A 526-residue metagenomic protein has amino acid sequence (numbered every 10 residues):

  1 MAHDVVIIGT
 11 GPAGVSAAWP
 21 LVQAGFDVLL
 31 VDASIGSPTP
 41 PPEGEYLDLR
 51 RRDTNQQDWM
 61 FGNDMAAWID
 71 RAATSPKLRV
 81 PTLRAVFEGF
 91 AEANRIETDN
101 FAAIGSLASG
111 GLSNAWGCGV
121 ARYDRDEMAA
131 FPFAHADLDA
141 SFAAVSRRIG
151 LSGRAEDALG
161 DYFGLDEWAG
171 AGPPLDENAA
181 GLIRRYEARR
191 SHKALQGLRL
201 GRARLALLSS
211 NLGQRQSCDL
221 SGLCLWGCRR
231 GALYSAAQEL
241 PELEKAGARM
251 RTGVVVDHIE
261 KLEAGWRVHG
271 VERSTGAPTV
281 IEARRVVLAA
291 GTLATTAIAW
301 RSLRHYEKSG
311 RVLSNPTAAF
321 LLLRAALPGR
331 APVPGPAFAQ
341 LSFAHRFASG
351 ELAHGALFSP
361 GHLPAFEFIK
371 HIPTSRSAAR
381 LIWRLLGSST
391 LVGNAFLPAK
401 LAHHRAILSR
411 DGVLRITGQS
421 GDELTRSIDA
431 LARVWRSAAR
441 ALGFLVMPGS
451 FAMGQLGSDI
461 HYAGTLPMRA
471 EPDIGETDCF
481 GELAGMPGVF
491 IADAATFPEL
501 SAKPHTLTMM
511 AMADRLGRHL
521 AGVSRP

Functional and structural regions predicted by a protein language model:
A2-H3, G276-R285, A289: Core beta-strand elements of the Rossmann-like FAD/NAD(P) dinucleotide-binding domain in flavoenzyme oxidoreductases
V5-L30: N-terminal Rossmann-like FAD-binding beta1-loop-alpha1 element of flavoenzymes
T10-G11, A33, A290, A494: Glycine-rich Rossmann-fold phosphate-binding loop(s) that bind the pyrophosphate of adenine dinucleotide cofactors
V22-L47: Glycine-rich FAD pyrophosphate-binding loop
I35, Y46-R84, R284-V392, P526: Mid-to-C-terminal "cap/lid" subdomains and adjacent gly/pro-rich loops that border and regulate access to redox
Q56-A72, K77-L83, A93-T98, A102 (+5 more regions): Conserved redox-cofactor binding core of oxidoreductases
G89-F90, G201-A206, S217-C224, G231 (+3 more regions): A glycine-rich dinucleotide-binding beta-alpha-beta segment and adjacent secondary-structure elements that constitute
H258-V280: Conserved beta-strand-loop-beta-strand element in the redox core of flavoprotein oxidoreductases
